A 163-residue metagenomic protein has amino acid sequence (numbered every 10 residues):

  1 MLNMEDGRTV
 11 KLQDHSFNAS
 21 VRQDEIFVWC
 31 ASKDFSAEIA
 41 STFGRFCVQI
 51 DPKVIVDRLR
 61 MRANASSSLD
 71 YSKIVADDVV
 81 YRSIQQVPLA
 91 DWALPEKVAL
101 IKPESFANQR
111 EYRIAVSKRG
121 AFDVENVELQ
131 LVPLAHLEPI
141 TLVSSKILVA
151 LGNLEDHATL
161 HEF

Functional and structural regions predicted by a protein language model:
M1-F163: NAD-dependent ADP-ribosyltransferases
